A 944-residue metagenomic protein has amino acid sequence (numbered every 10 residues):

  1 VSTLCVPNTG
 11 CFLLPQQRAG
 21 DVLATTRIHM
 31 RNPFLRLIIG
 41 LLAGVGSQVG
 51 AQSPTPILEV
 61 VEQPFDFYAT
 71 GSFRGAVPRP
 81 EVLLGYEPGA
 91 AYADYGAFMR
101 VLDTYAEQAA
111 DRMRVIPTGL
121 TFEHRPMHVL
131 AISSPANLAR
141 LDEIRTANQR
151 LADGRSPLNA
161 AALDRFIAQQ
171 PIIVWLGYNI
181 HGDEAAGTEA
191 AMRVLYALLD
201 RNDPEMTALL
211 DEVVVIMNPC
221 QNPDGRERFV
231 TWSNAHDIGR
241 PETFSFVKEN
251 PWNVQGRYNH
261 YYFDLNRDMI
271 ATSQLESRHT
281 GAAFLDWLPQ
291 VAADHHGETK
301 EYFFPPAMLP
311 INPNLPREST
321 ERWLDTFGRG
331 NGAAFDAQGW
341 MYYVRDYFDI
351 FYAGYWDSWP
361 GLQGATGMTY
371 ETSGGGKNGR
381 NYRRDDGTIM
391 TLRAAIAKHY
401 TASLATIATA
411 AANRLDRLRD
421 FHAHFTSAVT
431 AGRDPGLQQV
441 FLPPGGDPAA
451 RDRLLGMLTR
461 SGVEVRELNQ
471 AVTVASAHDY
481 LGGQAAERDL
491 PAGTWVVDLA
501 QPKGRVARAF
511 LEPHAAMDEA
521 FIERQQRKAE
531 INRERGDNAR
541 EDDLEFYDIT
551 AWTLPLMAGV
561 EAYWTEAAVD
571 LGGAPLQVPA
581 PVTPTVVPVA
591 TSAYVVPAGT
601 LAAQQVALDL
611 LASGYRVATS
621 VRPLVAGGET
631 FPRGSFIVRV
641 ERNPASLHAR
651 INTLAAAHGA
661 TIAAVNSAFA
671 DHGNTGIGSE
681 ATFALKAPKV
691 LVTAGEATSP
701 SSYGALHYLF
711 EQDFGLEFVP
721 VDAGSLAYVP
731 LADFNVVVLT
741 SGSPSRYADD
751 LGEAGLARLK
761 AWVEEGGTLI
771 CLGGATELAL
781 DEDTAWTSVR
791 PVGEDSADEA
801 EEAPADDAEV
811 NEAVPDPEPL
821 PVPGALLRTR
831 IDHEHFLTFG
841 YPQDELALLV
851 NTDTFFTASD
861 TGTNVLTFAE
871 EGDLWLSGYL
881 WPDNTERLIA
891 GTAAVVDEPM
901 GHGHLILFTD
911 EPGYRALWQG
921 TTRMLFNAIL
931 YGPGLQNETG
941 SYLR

Functional and structural regions predicted by a protein language model:
Q17-R18: Cationic, low-complexity basic patches in intrinsically disordered or flexible, solvent-exposed regions
T25-I38: Bacterial N-terminal signal peptides that target proteins for export
R36-G46: Bacterial N-terminal signal peptides
S47-A51: Sec/Tat signal peptide C-region and signal peptidase I cleavage site
Q52-A185, E189-V214, Y261, R267 (+8 more regions): Intrinsic-disorder/low-complexity accessory segments
L210-F229: Short, conserved secondary-structure transition motifs
